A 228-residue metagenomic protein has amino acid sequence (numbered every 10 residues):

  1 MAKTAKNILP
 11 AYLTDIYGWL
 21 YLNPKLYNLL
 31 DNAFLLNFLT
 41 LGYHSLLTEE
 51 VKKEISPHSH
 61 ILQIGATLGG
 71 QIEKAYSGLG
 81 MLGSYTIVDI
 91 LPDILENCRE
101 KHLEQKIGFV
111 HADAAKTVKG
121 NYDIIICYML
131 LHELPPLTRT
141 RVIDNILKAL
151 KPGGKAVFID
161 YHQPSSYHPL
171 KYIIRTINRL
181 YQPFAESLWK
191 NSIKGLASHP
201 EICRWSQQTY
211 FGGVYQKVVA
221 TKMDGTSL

Functional and structural regions predicted by a protein language model:
M1-D31: N-terminal, positively charged/glycine-rich alpha-helical extensions of SAM-dependent methyltransferases
F38-H58, G70, K74: Conserved alpha-helix/loop element of class I SAM-dependent methyltransferases that forms part of the SAM/SAH-binding
S59, G83, G154: Glycine-centered, small-residue-biased loops immediately flanking beta-strands in adenine/cofactor-binding cores
L62-K116: Class I SAM-dependent methyltransferase SAM/SAH-binding core
A115-I125: A short acidic, Gly/Pro-enriched loop at the edge of an enzyme's catalytic core that lines a small-molecule cofactor
I124-L137: A short SAM/SAH-binding and catalytic strip from SAM-dependent methyltransferases
T140-P152: A short glycine-rich, Lys/Arg-flanked "PGG" loop and its adjoining helix->strand segment in the class I
F158-P200, R204-V214: C-terminal alpha-helical "lid/dimerization" subdomain adjacent to the S-adenosyl-L-methionine
